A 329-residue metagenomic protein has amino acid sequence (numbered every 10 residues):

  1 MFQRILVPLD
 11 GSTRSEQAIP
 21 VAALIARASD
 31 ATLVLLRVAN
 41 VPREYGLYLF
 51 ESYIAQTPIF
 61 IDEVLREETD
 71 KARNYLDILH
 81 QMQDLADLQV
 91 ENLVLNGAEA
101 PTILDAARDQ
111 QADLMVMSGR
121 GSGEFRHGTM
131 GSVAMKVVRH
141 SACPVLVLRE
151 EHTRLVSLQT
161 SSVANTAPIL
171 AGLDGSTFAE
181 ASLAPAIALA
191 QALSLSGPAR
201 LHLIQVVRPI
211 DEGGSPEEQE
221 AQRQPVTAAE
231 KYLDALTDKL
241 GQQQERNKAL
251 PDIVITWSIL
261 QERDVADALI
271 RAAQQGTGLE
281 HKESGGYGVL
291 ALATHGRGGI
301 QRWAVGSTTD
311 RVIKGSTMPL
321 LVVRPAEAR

Functional and structural regions predicted by a protein language model:
M1, R14, N40-R43, D62 (+6 more regions): Structural beta-alpha unit
M1-I59, V163-R223, D234-T237, Q242-V254 (+1 more regions): Small/aliphatic-rich secondary-structure junction motif
L6-V7, I25, L33-L35, Y75 (+10 more regions): Short, structured motif recognition centered on aromatic/hydrophobic residues
A23, M135, D238, R271 (+1 more regions): Active-site phosphate/pyrophosphate- and oxyanion-stabilizing loops and adjacent acidic/basic residues in soluble
T57, L79, V94, R108 (+1 more regions): Hydrophobic, ordered structural segments
D62-D77, R223-D234, D238: Short, surface-exposed alpha-helical segments at coil->helix boundaries
L114, S118-K136, R154-L155, N165-T166 (+3 more regions): Glycine-rich, Arg-bearing micro-motifs that act as flexible, cationic patches
